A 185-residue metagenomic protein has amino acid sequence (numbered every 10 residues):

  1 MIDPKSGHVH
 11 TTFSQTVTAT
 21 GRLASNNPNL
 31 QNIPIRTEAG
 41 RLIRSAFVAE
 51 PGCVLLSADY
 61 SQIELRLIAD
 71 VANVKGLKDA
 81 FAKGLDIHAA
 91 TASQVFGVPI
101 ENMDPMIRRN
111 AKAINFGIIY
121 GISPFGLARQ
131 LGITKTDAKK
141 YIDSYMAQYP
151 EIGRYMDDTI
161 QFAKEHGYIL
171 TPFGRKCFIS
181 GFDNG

Functional and structural regions predicted by a protein language model:
M1-A90, Q94-R109, F125: Catalytic nucleotidyl-transfer cores of nucleotide-processing enzymes
H10-T11, Q15-T18, S93-G185: Conserved catalytic core of nucleic-acid polymerases
